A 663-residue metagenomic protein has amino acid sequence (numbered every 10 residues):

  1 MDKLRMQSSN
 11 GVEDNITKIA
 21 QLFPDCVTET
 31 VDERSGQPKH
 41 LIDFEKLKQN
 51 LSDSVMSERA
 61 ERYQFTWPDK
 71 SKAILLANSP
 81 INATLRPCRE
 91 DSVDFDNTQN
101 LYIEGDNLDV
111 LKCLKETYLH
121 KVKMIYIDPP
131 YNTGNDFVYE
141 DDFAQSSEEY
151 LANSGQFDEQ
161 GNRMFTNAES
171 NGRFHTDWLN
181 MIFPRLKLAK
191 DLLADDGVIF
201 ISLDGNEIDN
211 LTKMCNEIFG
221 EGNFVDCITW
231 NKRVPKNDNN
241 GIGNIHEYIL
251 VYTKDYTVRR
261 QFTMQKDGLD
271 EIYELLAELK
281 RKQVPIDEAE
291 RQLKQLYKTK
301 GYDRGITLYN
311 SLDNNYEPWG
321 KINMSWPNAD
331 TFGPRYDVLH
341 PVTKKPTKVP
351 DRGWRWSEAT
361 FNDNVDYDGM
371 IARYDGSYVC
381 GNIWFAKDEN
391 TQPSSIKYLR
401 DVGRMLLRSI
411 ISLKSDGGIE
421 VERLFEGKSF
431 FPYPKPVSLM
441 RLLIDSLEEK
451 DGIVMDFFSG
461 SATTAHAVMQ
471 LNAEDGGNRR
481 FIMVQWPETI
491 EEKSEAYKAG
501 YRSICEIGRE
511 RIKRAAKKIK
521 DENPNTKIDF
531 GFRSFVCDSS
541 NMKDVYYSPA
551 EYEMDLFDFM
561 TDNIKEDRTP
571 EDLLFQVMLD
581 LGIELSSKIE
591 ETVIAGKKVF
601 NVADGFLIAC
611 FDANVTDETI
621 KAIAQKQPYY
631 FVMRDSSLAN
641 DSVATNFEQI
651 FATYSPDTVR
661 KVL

Functional and structural regions predicted by a protein language model:
M1-Y126, Y131-P184, W356, D363-G376 (+2 more regions): DnaQ-like (DEDDh/DEDDy) 3′-5′ exonuclease domain used for proofreading and 3′-end trimming on nucleic acids
D2, Q470-L663: PRPP-dependent phosphoribosyltransferase catalytic core
D14, Q21-P24, Y273-V402: N-terminal auxiliary segments of SAM/dcSAM-dependent transferases
W67, D141-E149, L179, N206-I208 (+2 more regions): Conserved S-adenosyl-L-methionine
N107-V110, L114-T117, M181-L186, L192-D195 (+4 more regions): Phosphate/ATP-binding catalytic cores across multiple sugar-kinase/actin-like superfamilies, primarily ASKHA
H120-V138, C215, V454-V468, M578: Conserved proline-anchored active-site loop of SAM-dependent methyltransferases that bridges a beta-strand
D158, F165-C227, R502-D521, S540: Conserved Class I SAM-dependent methyltransferase catalytic core
K236-T307, D313, N541-D544: Flexible, glycine-/basic-rich loop-and-beta segments that form/coincide with the SAM-dependent methyltransferase
